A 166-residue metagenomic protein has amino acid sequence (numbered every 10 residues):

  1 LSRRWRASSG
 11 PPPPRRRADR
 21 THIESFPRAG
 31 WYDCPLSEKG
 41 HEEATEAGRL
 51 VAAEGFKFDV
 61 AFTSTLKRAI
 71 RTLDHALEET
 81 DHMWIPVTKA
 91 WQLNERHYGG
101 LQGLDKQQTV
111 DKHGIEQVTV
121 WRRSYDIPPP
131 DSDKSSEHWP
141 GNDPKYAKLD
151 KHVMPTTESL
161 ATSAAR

Functional and structural regions predicted by a protein language model:
S2, R6, M83-T156: Signature for phosphate-centric chemistry
S2-I85, K89, L104-G114, P155-A165: Active-site-proximal alpha-helix that buttresses catalytic centers in soluble enzyme cores
